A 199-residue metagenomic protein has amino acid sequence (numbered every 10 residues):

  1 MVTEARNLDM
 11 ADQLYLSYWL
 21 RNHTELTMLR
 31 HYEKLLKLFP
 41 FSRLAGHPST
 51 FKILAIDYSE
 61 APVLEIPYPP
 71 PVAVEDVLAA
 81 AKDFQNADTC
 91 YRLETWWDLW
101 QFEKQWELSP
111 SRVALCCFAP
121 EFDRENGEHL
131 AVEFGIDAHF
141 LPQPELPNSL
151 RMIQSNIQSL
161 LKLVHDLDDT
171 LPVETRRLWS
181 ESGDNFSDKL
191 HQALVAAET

Functional and structural regions predicted by a protein language model:
M1-A61: Short, extreme N-terminal segment that most often corresponds to the first beta-strand
T3-A5, E107-R124: Short amphipathic beta-strand and strand-loop transition segments with alternating hydrophobic
T3-A5, E125-T199: Acidic, proline/glycine-rich low-complexity IDRs
D12-L20, L64-Y68, D76-L78, L130-L146: Short, hydrophobic beta-strand segments
N22, L26-M28, P62-D83, G183-T199: Polar/charged, Gly/Pro-rich intrinsically disordered segments
H23-L26, R30, V72, R151 (+2 more regions): Alpha-helix boundary/N-cap detector
L35-A45, F84, L163-D166, T170 (+1 more regions): Conserved short hydrophobic interaction patches
F41-A114: Short, intrinsically disordered low-complexity segments
